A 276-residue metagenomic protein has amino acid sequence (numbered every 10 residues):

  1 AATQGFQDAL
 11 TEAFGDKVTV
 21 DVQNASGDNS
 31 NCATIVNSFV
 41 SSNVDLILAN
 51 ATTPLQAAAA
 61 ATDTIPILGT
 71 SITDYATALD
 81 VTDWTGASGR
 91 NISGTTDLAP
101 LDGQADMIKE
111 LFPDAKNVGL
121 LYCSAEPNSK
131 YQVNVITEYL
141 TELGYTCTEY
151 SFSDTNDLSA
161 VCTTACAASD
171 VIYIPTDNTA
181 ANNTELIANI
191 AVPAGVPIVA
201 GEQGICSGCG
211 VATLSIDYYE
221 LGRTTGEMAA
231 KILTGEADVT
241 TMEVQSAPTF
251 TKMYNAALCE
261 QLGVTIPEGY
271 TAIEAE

Functional and structural regions predicted by a protein language model:
A1-A13, D21-S30, A125, S129 (+1 more regions): Extracytoplasmic "Venus flytrap"
T3, Q7, A33-V36, T52-L55 (+10 more regions): Extracytoplasmic/secreted envelope proteins and their assembly/folding machinery, especially bacterial periplasmic
F6, S93-L140, M242-L258: An alpha-beta-alpha
T19-S41, S151-C166: Structural motif
N24-T82, D177-G201: Beta-alpha junction/loop-to-helix N-cap segments that form part of ligand/metal-binding clefts
Y75-A115, I216-A237: Hydrophobic alpha-helical segments within soluble ligand-binding/sensing domains
P127-V196, E202: Pocket-lining segment of extracytoplasmic ligand-binding domains
K231-E276: Hinge/cleft segment of the Venus flytrap/periplasmic-binding protein
